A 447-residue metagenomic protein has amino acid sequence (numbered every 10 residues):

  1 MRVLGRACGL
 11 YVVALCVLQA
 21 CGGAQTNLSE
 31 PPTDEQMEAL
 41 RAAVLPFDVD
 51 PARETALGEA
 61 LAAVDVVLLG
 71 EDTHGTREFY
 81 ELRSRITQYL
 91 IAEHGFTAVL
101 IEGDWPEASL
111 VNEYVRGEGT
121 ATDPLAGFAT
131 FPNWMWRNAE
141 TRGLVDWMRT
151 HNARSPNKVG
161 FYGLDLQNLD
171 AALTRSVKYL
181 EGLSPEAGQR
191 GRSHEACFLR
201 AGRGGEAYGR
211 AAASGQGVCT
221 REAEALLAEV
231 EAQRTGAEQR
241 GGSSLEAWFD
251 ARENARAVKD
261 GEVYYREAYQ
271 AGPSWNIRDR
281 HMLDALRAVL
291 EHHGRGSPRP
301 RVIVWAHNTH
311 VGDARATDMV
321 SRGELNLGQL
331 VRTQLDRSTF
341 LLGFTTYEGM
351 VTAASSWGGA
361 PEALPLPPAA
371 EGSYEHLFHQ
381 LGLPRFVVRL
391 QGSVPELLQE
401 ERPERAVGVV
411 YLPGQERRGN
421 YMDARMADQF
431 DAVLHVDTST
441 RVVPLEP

Functional and structural regions predicted by a protein language model:
M1-Y11: Bacterial N-terminal signal peptides that target proteins for export
G9-A20: Bacterial N-terminal signal peptides
C21-P447: Structured catalytic-domain cores with a bias toward divalent-metal coordination
